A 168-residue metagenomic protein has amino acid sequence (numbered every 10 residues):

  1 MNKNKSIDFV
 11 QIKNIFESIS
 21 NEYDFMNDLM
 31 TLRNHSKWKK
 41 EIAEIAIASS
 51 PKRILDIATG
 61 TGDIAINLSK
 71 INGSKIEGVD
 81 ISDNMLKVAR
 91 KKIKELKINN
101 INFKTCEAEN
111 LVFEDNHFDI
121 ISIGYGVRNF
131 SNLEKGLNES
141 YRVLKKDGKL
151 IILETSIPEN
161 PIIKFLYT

Functional and structural regions predicted by a protein language model:
M1-D24: N-terminal, positively charged/glycine-rich alpha-helical extensions of SAM-dependent methyltransferases
L32-K52: Conserved alpha-helix/loop element of class I SAM-dependent methyltransferases that forms part of the SAM/SAH-binding
R53-I57, T61-N110: Class I SAM-dependent methyltransferase SAM/SAH-binding core
D80-I81, N132, T155: Short beta->alpha hinge that forms the Motif I/post-I loop of the SAM-binding pocket
E109-I120: A short acidic, Gly/Pro-enriched loop at the edge of an enzyme's catalytic core that lines a small-molecule cofactor
D119-N132: A short SAM/SAH-binding and catalytic strip from SAM-dependent methyltransferases
E134-K146: A short glycine-rich, Lys/Arg-flanked "PGG" loop and its adjoining helix->strand segment in the class I
K149-T168: Conserved class I S-adenosyl-L-methionine
